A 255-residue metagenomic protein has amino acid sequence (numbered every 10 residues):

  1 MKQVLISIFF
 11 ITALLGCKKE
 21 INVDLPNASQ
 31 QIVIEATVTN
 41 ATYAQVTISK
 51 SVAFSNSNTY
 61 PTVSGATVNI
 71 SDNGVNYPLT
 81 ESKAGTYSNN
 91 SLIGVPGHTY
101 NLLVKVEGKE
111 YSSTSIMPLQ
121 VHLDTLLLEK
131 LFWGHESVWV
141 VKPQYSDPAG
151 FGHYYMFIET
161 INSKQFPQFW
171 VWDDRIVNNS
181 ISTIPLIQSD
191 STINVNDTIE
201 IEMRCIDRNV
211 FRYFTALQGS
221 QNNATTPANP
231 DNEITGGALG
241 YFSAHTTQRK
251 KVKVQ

Functional and structural regions predicted by a protein language model:
M1, F10-I11, T235: Terminal low-complexity, poorly structured segments
M1-V4, K19: Positively charged n-region of N-terminal signal peptides that target proteins for export
I6-I8: Sec-dependent N-terminal signal peptides
A13-G16: C-terminal motif of bacterial Sec signal peptides marking the signal peptidase cleavage site
K18-Q255: A sequence/structural signal for flexible, mid-protein segments enriched in small/helix-disrupting residues
